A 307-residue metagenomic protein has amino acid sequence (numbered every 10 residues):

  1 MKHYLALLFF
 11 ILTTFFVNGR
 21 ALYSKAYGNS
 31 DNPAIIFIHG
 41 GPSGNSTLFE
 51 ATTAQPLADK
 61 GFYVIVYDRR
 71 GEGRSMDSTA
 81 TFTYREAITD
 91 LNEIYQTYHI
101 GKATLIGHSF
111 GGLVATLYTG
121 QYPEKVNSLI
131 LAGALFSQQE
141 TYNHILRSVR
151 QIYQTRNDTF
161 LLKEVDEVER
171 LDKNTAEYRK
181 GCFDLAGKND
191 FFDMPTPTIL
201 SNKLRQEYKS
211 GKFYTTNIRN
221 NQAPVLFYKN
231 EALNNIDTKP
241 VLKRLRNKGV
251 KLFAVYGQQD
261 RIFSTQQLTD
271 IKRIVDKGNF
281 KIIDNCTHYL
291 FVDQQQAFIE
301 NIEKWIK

Functional and structural regions predicted by a protein language model:
P42-A54: The serine-hydrolase catalytic nucleophile loop
T47, R69-Y84, E140: Glycine-rich "HGGG/HGxG" loop immediately N-terminal to the catalytic nucleophile of the alpha/beta-hydrolase
A58-R74: Conserved alpha/beta-hydrolase
E86-A103: Conserved acidic catalytic loop of the alpha/beta-hydrolase fold
G101-I145: Conserved hydrolase catalytic core segment
I130-N174: Flexible "cap/lid" loop of the alpha/beta hydrolase fold
K248, A254-Y256: Short beta-strand/loop motif that positions the catalytic acidic residue of the alpha/beta-hydrolase fold
R261-Q267: Conserved alpha/beta-hydrolase "acid-adjacent" motif
